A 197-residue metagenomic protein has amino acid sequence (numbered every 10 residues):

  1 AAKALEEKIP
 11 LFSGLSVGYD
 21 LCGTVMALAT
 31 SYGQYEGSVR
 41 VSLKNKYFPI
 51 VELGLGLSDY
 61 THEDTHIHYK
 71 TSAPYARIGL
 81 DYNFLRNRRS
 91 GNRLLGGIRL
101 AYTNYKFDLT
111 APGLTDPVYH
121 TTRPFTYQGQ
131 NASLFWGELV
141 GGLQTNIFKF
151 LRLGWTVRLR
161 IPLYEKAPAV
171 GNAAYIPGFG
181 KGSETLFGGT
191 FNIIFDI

Functional and structural regions predicted by a protein language model:
A1-L43, E52, N192-I197: Short glycine/proline- and aromatic-enriched beta-strand/turn motifs that initiate or cap beta-hairpins
K3-S13, K46, L85-R93, I147-L153: Short loop/turn motifs that connect adjacent beta-strands in outer-membrane beta-barrel proteins
S13, S31-Y35, K70-A76, N92 (+2 more regions): Residues that define the transmembrane beta-barrel architecture of outer-membrane proteins
L15-G23, V41, V51-L55, G96-Y102 (+1 more regions): Transmembrane beta-barrel strands of outer-membrane/channel proteins
C22-V25, H62-Y69, R123-G129, Y175-K181: Extracellular loop and loop/strand-boundary signature of outer-membrane beta-barrel proteins
Y47, E52-H120, T190-F195: Gram-negative (and chloroplast) outer-membrane scaffold detector with strong preference for beta-barrel transmembrane
D108-I161: A charged, solvent-exposed segment within the mature domains of Sec-exported extracytoplasmic proteins
L139, Q144-I197: Predominantly the C-terminal beta-signal and adjacent terminal strand-loop region of outer-membrane beta-barrel
